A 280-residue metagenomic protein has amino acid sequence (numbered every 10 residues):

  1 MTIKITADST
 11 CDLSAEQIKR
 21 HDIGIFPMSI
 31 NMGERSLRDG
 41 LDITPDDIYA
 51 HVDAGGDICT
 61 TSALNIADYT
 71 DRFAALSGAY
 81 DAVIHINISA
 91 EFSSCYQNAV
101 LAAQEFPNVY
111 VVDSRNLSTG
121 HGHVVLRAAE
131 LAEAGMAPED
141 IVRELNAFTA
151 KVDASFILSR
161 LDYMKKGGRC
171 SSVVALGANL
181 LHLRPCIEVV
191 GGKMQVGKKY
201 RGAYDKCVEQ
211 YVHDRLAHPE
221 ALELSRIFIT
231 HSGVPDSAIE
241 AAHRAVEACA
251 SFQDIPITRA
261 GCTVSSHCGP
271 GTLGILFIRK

Functional and structural regions predicted by a protein language model:
M1, C59-T60, I86, L161 (+1 more regions): Short, contiguous strand/loop micro-motifs
M1-I5, D81: Short active-site oxyanion
K4, A74, H85, V111-D113: A generic structural signal for ordered secondary structure
K4, T10-G24, M28-N31, R35 (+3 more regions): Mixed-charge interfacial surface used for oligomerization/domain docking and macromolecular partner engagement
S36-E105: Class I S-adenosyl-L-methionine
A63, S114-R115: Short beta->alpha junction loops
